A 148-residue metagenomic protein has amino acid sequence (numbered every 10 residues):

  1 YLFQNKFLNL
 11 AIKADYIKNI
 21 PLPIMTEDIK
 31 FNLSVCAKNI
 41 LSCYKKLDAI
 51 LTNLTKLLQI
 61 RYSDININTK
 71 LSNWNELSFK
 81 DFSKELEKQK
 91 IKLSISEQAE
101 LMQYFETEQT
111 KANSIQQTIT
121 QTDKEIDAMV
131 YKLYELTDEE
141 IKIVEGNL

Functional and structural regions predicted by a protein language model:
Y1-L148: S-adenosyl-L-methionine
